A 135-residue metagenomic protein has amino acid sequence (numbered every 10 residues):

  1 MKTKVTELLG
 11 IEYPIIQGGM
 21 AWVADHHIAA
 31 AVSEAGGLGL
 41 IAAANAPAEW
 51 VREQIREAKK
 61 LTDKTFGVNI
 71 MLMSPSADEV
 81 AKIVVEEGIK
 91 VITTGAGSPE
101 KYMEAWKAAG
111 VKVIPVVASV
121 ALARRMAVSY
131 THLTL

Functional and structural regions predicted by a protein language model:
M1-Y130: Active-site entrance/lid segments in N-terminal catalytic domains of soluble metabolic enzymes
T131-L135: Conserved small/polar residues in nucleotide/adenosyl-binding loops
